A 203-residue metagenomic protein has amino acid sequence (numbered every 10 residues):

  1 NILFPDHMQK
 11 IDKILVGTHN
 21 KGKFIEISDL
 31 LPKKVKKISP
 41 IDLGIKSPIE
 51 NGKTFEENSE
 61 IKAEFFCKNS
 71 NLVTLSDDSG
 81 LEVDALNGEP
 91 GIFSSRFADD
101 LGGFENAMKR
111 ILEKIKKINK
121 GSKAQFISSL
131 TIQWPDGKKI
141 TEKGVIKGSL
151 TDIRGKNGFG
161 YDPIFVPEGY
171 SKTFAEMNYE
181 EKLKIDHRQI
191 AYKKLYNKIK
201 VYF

Functional and structural regions predicted by a protein language model:
N1-H7: N-terminal amphipathic/basic-hydrophobic helices that include classical n-h-c signal peptides and signal-anchor
Q9-L15, G22-F203: Anionic-ligand binding patches
